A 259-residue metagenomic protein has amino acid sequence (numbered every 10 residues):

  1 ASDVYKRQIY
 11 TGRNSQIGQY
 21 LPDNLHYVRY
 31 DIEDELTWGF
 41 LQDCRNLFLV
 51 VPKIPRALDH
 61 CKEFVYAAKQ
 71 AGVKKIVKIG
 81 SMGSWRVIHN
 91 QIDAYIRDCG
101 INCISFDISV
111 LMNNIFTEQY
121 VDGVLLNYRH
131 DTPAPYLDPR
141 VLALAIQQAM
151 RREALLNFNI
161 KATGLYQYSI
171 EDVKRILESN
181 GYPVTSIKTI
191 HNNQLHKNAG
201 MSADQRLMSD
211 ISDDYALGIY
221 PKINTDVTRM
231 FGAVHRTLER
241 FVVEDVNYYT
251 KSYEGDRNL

Functional and structural regions predicted by a protein language model:
A1-Y5: Short, small-residue-biased leader/transition segments that mark boundaries at the very start of proteins
Y10-A71: NAD(P)H-binding glycine-rich loop region in Rossmannoid oxidoreductase-like domains and their noncatalytic homologs
V50-L125, A134: Glycine-/Pro-rich loop/turn segments that contact NAD(P) or position catalytic residues in Rossmann-like domains
N114-D122, Q148-N159, Y220-P221: Glycine/proline-rich active-site loop of Rossmann-fold NAD(P)-dependent oxidoreductases
Y128-R151, F158, S169: Substrate-positioning beta->alpha
L155-G164, I187: A recurrent short beta-strand within the Rossmann-like NAD(P)-dependent oxidoreductase core
K174-G218, E254-L259: Terminal hydrophobic/aromatic helix or amphipathic segment near a protein terminus
F231-L259: Amphipathic terminal alpha-helices
